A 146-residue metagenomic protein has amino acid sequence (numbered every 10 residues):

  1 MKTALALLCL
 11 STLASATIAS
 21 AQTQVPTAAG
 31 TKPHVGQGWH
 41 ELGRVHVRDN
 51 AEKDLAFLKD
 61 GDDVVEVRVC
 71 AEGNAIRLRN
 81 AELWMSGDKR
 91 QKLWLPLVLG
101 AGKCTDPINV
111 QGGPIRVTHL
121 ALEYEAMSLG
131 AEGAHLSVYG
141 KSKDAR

Functional and structural regions predicted by a protein language model:
L7-S15: Bacterial N-terminal signal peptides
A16-T23: Boundary at the C-terminal end of the N-terminal hydrophobic targeting segment
Q24-F57: Transition segment at domain starts
G43-V45, L93-G100: Solvent-exposed serine/threonine-rich low-complexity stretches and specific carbohydrate-binding patches
V47-L78: Short, surface-exposed binding/anchoring microloops in extracellular/periplasmic proteins
K53-D60, C104-G112: Exposed aromatic-hydrophobic patches
D62-V69, G112-L129: Noncatalytic modules at the cell exterior or secretory-pathway interfaces, chiefly beta-strand-rich lectin/adhesion
G73-L95, A131-K141: Short, surface-exposed beta-strand/strand-loop-strand elements in extracellular ectodomains
